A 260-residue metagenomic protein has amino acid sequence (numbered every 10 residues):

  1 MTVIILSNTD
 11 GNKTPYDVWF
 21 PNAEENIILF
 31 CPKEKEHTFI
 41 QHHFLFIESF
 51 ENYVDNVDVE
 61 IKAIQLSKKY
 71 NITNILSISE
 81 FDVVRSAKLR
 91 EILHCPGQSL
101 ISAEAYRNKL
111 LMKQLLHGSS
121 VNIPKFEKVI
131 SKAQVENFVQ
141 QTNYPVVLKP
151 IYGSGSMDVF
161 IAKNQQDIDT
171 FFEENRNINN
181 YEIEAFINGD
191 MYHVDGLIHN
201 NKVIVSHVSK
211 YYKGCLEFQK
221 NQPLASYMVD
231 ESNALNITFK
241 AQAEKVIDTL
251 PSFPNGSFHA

Functional and structural regions predicted by a protein language model:
M1-I101: ATP-binding N-terminal substructure of ATP-dependent carboxylate-amine bond-forming enzymes
I47-D55, E127-S131, F160-A162: Short acidic-hydrophobic, aromatic-tinged amphipathic segments that line or gate anion-handling sites
D58, K62, Q134-V135, D167: Short acidic active-site motifs
L66-I72, Q141-T142, N177-I178: Glycine-rich phosphate-binding loop signature in dinucleotide/nucleotide-binding domains
E91-D158: A conserved helix-loop-beta module that forms one wall/lid of the active-site cleft in ATP-utilizing catalytic domains
P124-F126, P145-F171, N188-D195, Y212-S232: Glycine-rich phosphate-binding loop of ATP-grasp-fold ATP-dependent ligases
F126, L148, I183, V205-V208: Generic preference for hydrophobic
A185-S252, S257: ATP-dependent carboxylate/phosphate-activation module, predominantly the ATP-grasp catalytic core and closely related
